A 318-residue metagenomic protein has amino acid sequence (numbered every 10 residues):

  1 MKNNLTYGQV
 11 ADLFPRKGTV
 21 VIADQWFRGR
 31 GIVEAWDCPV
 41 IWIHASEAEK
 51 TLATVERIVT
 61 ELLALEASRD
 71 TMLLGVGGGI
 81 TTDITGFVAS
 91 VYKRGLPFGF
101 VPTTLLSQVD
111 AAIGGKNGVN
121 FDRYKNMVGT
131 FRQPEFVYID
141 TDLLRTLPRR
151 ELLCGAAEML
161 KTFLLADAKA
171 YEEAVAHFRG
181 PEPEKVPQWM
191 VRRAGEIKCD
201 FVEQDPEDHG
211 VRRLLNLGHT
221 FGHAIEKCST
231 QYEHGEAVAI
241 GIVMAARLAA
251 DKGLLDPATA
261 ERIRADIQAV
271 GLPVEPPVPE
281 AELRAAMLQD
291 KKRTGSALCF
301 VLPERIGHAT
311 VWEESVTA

Functional and structural regions predicted by a protein language model:
M1-M72: ATP/NTP phosphate-donor binding region
A45-S46, V76-G78, L217-G218: Glycine-rich beta-strand-to-loop/alpha-helix junction loops that act as flexible
V59-L74, T85-F100: Non-catalytic interfacial helical region
I80-F87, Q108-V109, A224: Short glycine/serine/threonine-rich phosphate/pyrophosphate-binding segments that cradle anionic phosphate groups
F87-R179: A glycine/threonine-rich phosphate-anchoring loop and its flanking beta-alpha core in nucleotide/phosphate-binding
A157-M159, L254-A318: C-terminal charged capping/lid subdomain of soluble metabolic enzymes
E172-E173, H177-A281: Active-site segments that bind and position negatively charged phosphate/pyrophosphate groups
